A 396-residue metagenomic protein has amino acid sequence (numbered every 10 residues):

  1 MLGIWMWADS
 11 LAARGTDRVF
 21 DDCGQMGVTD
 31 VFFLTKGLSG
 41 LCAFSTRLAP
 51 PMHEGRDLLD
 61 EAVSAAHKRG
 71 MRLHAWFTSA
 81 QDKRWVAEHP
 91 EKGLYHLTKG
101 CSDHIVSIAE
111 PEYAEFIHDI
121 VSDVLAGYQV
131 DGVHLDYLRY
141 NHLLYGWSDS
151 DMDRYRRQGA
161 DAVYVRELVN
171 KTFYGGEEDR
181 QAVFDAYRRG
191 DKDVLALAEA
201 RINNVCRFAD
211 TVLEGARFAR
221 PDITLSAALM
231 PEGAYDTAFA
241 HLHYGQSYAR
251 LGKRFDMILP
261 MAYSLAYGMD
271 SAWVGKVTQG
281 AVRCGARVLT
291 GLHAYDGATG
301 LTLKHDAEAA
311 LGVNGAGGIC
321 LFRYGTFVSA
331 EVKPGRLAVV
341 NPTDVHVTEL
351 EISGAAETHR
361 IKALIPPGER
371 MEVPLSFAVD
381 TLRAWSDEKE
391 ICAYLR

Functional and structural regions predicted by a protein language model:
W5-W7, H74-S79, H134-N141, L168-V183 (+2 more regions): Aromatic-lined carbohydrate-recognition surfaces of secreted/lumenal glycan-active proteins
L11, R72-Y128, Y145, D185-Y187 (+3 more regions): Active-site-adjacent "subsite" loops/lids of carbohydrate-active enzymes
G15-G40, G127-G132, L251-M257, A310 (+1 more regions): Catalytic domains of carbohydrate-active enzymes, especially glycoside hydrolases
D30-F32, L58-K99, G132-R139, D222: Glycine-rich, aromatic-flanked loop segments that form ligand/cofactor-binding clefts across common enzyme folds
G37-Q81, L197-A219: Aromatic-lined substrate-binding rim segments of carbohydrate-active enzymes
S45-H53, Q81-S102, Y137-A186: Aromatic- and acidic-residue-enriched segments that line the glycan-binding/catalytic groove of carbohydrate-active
R254-W273, V277-G280, V288-E331: Substrate-binding cleft of secreted/luminal carbohydrate-active enzymes
F377-R396: Terminal connector regions
